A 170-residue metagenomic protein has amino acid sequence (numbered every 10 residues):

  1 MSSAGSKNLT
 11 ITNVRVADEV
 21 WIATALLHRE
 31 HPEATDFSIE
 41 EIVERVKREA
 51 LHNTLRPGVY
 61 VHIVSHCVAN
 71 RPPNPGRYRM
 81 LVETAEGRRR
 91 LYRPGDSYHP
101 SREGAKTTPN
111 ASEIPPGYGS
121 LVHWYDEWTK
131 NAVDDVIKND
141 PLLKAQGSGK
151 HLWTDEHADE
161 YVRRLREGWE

Functional and structural regions predicted by a protein language model:
S2-E30, N53, P57-K144, V162-R164: Phospho-regulated, low-complexity intrinsically disordered regions of nuclear gene-regulatory and chromatin-associated
A23-L27, S38-H52: DNA-recognition alpha helix
L26-H31, E49, S148-L152: Alpha-helix C-capping/helix-to-loop hinge sites
T35: Flexible coil/turn residues that form the inter-helical turn or adjacent wing/linker of helix-turn-helix
E41, R77-M80, H151-W153: Generic secretory/membrane-interface signal
L152-R163: Short linear motifs in low-complexity, proline-biased tails and propeptides
E167-E170: Short hydrophobic/aromatic patches at helix-to-coil boundaries
